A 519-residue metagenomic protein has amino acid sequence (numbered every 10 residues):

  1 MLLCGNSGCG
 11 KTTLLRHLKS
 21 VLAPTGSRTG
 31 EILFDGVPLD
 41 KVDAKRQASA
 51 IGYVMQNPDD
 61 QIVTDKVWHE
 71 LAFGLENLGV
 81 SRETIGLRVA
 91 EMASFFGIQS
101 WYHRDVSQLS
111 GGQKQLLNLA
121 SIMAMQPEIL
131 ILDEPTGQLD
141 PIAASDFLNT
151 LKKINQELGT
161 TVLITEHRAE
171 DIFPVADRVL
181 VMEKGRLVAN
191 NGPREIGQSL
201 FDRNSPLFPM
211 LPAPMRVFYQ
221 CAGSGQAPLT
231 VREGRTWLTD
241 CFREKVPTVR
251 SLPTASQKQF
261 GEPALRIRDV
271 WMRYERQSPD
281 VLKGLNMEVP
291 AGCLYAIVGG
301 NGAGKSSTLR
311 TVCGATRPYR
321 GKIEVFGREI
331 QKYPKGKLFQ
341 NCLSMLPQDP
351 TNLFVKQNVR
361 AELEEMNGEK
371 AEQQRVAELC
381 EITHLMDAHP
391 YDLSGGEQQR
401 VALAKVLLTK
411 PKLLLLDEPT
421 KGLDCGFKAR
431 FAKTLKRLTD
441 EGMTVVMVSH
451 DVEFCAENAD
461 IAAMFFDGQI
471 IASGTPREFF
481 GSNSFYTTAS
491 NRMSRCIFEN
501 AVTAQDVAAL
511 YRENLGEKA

Functional and structural regions predicted by a protein language model:
K19, C313: Helix-to-loop junction immediately C-terminal to a conserved catalytic motif
S27-V37, G321-E329, F339: Conserved ABC transporter NBD signature motif
E83-W101, K370-L385: Conserved ABC ATPase "signature" region
D105-L109, H389-L393, E397: Conserved ABC ATPase signature
E166-H167, S449-H450: H-loop/switch region of ABC-family ATPase nucleotide-binding domains
M182, R186-F218, Q469-M493: Conserved beta-strand-loop-alpha-helix hinge in the C-terminal portion of ABC ATPase nucleotide-binding domains
D202-P263, Y486-A519: ABC ATPase nucleotide-binding domains
